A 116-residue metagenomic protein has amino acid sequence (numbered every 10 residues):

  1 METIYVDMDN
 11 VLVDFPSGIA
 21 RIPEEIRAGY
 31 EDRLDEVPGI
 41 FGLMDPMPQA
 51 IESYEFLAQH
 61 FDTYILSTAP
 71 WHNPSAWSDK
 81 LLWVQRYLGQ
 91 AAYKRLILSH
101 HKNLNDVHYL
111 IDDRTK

Functional and structural regions predicted by a protein language model:
M1-M44: Active-site neighborhood of HAD-like aspartate-dependent phosphohydrolases
T3, Y93-K116: Conserved Lys-Pro-Asp/Glu-containing loop-to-beta segment of HAD-superfamily phosphomonoesterases, centered on
V11-V13, G18-I19, A69-H72, K102-L104 (+1 more regions): Short, solvent-exposed loop/turn segments at secondary-structure junctions
I19-I22, Y54-H60, L104-N105: Alpha-helix C-terminal capping segments
E31-I65, P74-S78: Short, acidic loop-to-helix structural element flanking the phosphoryl-transfer center in phosphate-processing enzymes
L66-H72, W77, L81-L104: A short, structured active-site edge motif that brings together acidic residues
